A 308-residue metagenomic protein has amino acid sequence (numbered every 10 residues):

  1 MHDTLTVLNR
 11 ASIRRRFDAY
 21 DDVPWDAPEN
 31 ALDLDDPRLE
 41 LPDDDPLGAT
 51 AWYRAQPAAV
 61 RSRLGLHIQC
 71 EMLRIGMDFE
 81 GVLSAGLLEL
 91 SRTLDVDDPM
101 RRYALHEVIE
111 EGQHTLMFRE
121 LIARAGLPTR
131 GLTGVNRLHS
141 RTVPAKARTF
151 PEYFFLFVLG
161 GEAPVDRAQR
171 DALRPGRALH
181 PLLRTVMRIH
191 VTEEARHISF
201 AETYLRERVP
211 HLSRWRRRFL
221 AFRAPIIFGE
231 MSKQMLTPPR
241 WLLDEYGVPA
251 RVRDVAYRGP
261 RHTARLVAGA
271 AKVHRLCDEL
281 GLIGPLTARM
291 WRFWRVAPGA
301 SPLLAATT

Functional and structural regions predicted by a protein language model:
M1-R102, A123-G131, V135-L138, R148-E152 (+2 more regions): Terminal targeting/low-complexity segments that flank the catalytic cores of oxidoreductases
G76-S84, E107-I122, V158-Q169, H190-A201: Alpha-helical transition-metal enzyme core signature, strongest for iron centers
L94-D98, G112, G126, R177 (+1 more regions): Residues at alpha-helix boundaries and short interhelical turns
E120-T192, F219-M231: Active-site-proximal alpha-helical scaffolds that flank and shape metal-associated catalytic sites
L205-P210: C-terminal helix-coil-helix/basic helical segment that borders enzyme active sites and/or dimer interfaces and provides
